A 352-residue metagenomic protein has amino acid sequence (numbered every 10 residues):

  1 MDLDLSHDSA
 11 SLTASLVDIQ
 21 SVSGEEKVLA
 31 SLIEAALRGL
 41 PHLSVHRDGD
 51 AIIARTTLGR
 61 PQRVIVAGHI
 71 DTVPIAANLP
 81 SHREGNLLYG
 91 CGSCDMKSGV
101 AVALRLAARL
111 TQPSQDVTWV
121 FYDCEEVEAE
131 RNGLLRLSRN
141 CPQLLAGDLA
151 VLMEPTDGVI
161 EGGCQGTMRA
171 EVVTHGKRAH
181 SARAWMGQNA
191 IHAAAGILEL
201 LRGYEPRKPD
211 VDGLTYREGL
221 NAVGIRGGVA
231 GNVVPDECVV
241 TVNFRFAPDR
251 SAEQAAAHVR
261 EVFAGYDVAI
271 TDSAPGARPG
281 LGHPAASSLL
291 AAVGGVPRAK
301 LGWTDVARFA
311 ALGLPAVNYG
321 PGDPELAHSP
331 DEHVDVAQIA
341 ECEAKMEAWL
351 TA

Functional and structural regions predicted by a protein language model:
M1-I65, I70, E237-N243, A255-E261 (+2 more regions): N-terminal helical capping/dimerization or prosegment-like subdomains of hydrolases acting on amide or phosphate bonds
D4, P155, G162-G163, R169-A352: Metal-dependent amide/peptide-bond hydrolase catalytic core, centered on the "pita-bread" metallohydrolase fold
R38-H42, D48-D50, T56-R63, A108-D116 (+4 more regions): Short glycine/proline-enriched coil/turn segments at helix->beta-strand junctions
Q62-F121, G133, P330: Active-site metal-coordination/substrate-binding segment of hydrolases, especially metallo-dependent peptidases
R63-I65, L88, A146-L152, R169-E171 (+1 more regions): Short glycine-aspartate micro-motif
A67-G68, V120-Y122, V151-E154, V173-H175 (+1 more regions): Short beta-strand segments
I70-E84, G147, G162-V173: Acidic-glycine-rich active-site phosphate/pyrophosphate-binding loop
A101-R169, D212: Acidic/histidine-rich catalytic neighborhood of metal-dependent amide-processing enzymes
